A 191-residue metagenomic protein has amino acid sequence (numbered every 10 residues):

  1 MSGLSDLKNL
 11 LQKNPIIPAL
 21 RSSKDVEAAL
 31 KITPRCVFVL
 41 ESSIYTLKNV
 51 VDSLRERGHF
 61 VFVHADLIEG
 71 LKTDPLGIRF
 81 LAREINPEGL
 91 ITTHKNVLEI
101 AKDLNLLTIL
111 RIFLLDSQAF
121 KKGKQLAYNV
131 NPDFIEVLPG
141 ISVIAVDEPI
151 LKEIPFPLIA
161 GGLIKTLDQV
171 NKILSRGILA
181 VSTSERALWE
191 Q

Functional and structural regions predicted by a protein language model:
M1-A65, E69-K72, N86: Conserved N-terminal beta1-alpha1 strand-loop-helix module at the mouth
P18-S23, L67-K72, I91-K95, F113-D116 (+2 more regions): Glycine-rich beta-to-alpha transition loops that act as phosphate-gripper elements at the mouths of alpha/beta enzyme
A19-L30, D74-F80, S117-L126, T166-V170: Short, acidic/polar
A29, H94, I173: Conserved, mostly hydrophobic/aromatic
V37-S43, V137-A145, G162-Q191: Glycine-rich phosphate-binding active-site loops on the catalytic face of alpha/beta enzymes
F38, F62, I91, I109-L110 (+2 more regions): Conserved beta-strand positions in the central sheet of alpha/beta enzyme cores
T73-V97: Ordered, amphipathic secondary-structure segments that act as subunit-interaction surfaces in large macromolecular
T108-V146, E185-R186, E190: Glycine/Thr-rich beta-alpha phosphate-binding loop at enzyme active sites
